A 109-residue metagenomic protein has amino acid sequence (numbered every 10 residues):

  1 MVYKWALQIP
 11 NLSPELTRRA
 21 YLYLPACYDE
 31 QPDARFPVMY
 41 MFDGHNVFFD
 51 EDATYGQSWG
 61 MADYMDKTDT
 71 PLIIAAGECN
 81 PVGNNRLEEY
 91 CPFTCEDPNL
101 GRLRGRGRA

Functional and structural regions predicted by a protein language model:
M1-P37: A domain-start/cap signature at the N-terminus of enzymes
Y3, Y23, H45-N46, P71: Generic alpha-helix detector with strongest preference for long hydrophobic helices that associate with membranes
L12-P14, H45-E51: N-terminal start-of-chain detector that recognizes signal peptides and the immediate post-cleavage beginning
P25-C27, H45, V82: Short coil/turn motifs at secondary-structure junctions
P37-M39, I73-I74: Beta-sheet entry/capping signal
M41-G44, A76: Structural cue for short, hydrophobic secondary-structure segments
F48-A109: Active-site machinery of serine-nucleophile hydrolases
